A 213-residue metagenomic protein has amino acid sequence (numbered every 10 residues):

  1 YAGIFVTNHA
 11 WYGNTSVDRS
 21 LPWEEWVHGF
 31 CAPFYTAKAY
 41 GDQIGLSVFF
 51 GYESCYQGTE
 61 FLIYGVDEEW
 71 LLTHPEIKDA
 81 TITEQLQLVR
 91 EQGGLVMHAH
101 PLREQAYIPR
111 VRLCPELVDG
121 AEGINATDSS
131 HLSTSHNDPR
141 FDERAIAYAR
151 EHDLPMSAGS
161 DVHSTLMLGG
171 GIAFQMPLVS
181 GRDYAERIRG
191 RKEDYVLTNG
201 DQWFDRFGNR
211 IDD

Functional and structural regions predicted by a protein language model:
Y1-E91, E116, G123-H152, H163-G169 (+2 more regions): A metal-dependent hydrolase metal-coordination microenvironment
V6, V89, G93, H152-L154 (+1 more regions): C-terminal functional module detector
W26, G65-D67, E76-I82, Y107 (+3 more regions): General structural signal for secondary-structure boundaries
G51-E53, A99, G159: Conserved beta-strand termini and adjacent loop/short-helix elements that scaffold enzyme active sites in alpha/beta
K78-T81, Q92, M97-E116, Y184: Active-site-proximal loop/helix segments of hydrolase catalytic cores
M97-H100, G120-N125, L178: Active-site core of metal-dependent hydrolases
